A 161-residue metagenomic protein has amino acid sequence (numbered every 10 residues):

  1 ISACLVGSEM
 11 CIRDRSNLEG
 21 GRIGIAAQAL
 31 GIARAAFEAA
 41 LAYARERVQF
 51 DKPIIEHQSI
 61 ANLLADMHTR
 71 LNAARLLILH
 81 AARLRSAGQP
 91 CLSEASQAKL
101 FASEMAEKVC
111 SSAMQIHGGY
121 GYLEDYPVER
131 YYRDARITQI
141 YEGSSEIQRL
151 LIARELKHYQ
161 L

Functional and structural regions predicted by a protein language model:
I1-G7, C11-I12: Single conserved hydrophobic/aromatic residue that forms the stacking wall/gate of nucleotide- or nucleobase-binding
S16-L161: Alpha-helical interface subdomain recognition
